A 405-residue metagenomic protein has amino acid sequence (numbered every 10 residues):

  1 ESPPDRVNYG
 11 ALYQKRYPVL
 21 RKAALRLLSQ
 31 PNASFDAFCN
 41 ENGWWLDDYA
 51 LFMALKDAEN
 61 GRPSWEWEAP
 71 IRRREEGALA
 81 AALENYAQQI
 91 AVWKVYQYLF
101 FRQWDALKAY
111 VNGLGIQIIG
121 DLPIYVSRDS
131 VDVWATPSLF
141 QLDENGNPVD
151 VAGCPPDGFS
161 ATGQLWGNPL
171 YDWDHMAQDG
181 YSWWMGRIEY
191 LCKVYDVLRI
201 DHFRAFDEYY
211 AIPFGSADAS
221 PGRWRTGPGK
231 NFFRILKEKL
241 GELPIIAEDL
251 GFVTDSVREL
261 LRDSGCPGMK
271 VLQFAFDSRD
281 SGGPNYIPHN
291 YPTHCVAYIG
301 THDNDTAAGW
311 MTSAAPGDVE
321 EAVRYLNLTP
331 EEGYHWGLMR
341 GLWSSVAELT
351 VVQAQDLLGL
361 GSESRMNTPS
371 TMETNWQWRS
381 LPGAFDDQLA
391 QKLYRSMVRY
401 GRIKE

Functional and structural regions predicted by a protein language model:
E1-F101, V126-V351, Q355-D356, G361-S362 (+1 more regions): Alpha-amylase-like alpha-glycosidases and glucanotransferases acting on alpha-linked glucans and related
W93-V126: Conserved, well-ordered alpha-helix/loop/beta-strand core segments that scaffold catalytic motifs
P382-E405: Terminal-tail/helix-coil boundary detector
